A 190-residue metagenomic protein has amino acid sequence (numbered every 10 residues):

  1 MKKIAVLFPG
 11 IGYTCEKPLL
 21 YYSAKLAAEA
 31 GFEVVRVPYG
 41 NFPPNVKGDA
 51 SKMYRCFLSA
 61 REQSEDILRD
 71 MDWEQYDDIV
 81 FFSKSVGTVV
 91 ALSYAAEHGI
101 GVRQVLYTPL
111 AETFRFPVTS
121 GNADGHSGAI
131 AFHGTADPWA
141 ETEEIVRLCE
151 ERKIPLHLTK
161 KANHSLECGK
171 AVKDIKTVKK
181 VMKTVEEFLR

Functional and structural regions predicted by a protein language model:
K2-Q75: Serine-hydrolase catalytic machinery in alpha/beta-hydrolase-like enzymes
D78-F81, Q104: Conserved alpha/beta-hydrolase fold motif
F81-L92: Gly/Ala-rich beta-loop-alpha elbow adjacent to hydrolase catalytic centers
G99-E112, G128: A conserved short beta-strand
E112-T113, T135-A140, H164: Acidic catalytic loop of the alpha/beta-hydrolase fold
D124-H126, I130-H133, D137, I145: Short beta-strand/loop motif that positions the catalytic acidic residue of the alpha/beta-hydrolase fold
T135, E141-I154: Conserved loop-alpha-helix segment in the C-terminal half of the alpha/beta-hydrolase fold that carries the catalytic
A162-T177: Catalytic histidine-centered segment of alpha/beta-hydrolase-like enzymes
